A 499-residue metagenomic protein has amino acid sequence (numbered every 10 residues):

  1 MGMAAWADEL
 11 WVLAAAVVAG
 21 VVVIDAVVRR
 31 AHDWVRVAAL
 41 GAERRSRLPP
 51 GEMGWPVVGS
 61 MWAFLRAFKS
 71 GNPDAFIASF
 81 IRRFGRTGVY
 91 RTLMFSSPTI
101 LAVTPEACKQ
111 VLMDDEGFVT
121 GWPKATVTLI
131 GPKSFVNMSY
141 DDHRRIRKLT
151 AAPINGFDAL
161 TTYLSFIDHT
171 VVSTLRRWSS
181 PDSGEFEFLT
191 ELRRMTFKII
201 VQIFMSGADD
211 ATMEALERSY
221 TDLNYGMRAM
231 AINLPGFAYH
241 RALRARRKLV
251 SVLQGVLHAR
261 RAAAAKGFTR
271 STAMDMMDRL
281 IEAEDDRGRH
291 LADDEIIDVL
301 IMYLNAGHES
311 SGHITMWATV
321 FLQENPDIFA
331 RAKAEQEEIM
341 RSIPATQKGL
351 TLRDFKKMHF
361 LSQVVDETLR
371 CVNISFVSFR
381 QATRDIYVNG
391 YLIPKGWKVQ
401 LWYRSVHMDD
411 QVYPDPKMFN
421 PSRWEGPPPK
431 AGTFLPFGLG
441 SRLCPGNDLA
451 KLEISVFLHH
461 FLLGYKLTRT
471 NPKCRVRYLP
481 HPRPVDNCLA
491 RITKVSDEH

Functional and structural regions predicted by a protein language model:
G2-R145, F166-R176, V377-F379, R384 (+2 more regions): N-terminal membrane-proximal hinge/A-helix region immediately C-terminal to the signal-anchor transmembrane segment
G2-V22, P49, V171, S219 (+5 more regions): Cytochrome P450 proximal C-terminal region
R47-P49, N155-T162, A265-R270, T351-H359 (+2 more regions): Conserved, non-catalytic sequence blocks in retroelement Pol enzymes and Pol-derived host proteins
F64-R86, K248-S251, G255, Q347-N389 (+1 more regions): Conserved cytochrome P450 K-helix E-x-x-R motif and the immediately C-terminal K′/meander segment
V119-I130, M138, D142, T161-T315 (+3 more regions): Cytochrome P450 heme-thiolate monooxygenase catalytic core
S310-F329, K333-E335, D448-L463: Cytochrome P450 catalytic-core helices
A332, T368, I393-G396, F419 (+3 more regions): Hydrophobic, well-ordered secondary-structure elements that form the walls of internal hydrophobic environments
L401-P427: Conserved cytochrome P450 K-helix/beta-meander segment immediately N-terminal to the heme-binding cysteine loop
